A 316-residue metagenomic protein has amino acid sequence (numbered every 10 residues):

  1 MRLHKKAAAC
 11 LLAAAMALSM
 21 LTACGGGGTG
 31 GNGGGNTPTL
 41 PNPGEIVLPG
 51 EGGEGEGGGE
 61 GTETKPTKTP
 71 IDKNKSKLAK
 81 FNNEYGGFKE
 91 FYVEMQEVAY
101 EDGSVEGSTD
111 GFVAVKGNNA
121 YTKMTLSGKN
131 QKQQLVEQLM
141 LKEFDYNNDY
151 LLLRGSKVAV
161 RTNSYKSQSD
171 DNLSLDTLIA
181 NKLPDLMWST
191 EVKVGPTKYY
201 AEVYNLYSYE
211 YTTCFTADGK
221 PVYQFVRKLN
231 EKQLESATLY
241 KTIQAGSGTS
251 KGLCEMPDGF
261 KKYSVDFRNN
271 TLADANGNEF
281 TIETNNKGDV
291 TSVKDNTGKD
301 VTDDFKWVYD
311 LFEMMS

Functional and structural regions predicted by a protein language model:
M1-L11: Bacterial Sec-dependent N-terminal signal peptides
A14-A15: Repetitive helical segments and hydrophobic/amphipathic motifs
S19-A23: C-terminal motif of bacterial Sec signal peptides marking the signal peptidase cleavage site
C24-N119, T249-T281, N286-D289, T297-S316: N-terminal leader/targeting segments and the immediate start of mature chains
T69, V136-Y209, T249-M256, T302 (+1 more regions): Flexible, processing/modification-adjacent segments and terminal tails in exported/periplasmic/extracellular proteins
E106-S174, Q233-S236, T291-S292: An acidic-aromatic
A114-K116, F144-Y146, S164-S169, F215-G219 (+3 more regions): A short, sequence-level motif marking secondary-structure junctions
K123-Q138, T190-D274, E279-T284, G288 (+1 more regions): Gly/Pro-enriched, hydrophobic low-complexity segments that function as extracytoplasmic propeptides/linkers
